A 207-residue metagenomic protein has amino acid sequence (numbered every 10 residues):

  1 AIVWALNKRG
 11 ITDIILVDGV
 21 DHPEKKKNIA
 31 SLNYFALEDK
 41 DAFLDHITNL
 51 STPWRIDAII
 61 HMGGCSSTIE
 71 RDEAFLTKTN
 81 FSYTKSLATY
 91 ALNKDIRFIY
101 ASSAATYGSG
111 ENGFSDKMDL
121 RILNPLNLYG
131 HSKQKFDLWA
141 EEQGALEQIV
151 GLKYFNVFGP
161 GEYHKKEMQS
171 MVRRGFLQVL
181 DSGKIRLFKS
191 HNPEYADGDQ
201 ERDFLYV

Functional and structural regions predicted by a protein language model:
A1-I11: N-terminal Rossmann NAD(P)H-binding glycine-rich loop of SDR-like oxidoreductase domains
N7, L92, V179: Anion (oxyanion) recognition and catalysis
I15-F43: Glycine-rich phosphate-binding loop and adjoining beta1-alpha1-beta2 segment of Rossmann-like nucleotide-binding folds
V17, I59-G63, F98-A104, L152-Y154: SDR active-site strand-loop-helix element
K40, D45-T79: NAD(P)H-binding glycine-rich loop region in Rossmannoid oxidoreductase-like domains and their noncatalytic homologs
K78, S82-S86, N93, R97 (+4 more regions): Catalytic helix-loop patch of NAD(P)-dependent Rossmann-fold dehydrogenases
S86-T89, F204: Conserved mid-core alpha-helix of short-chain dehydrogenase/reductase
N112, L138-V207: NAD(P)-dependent short-chain dehydrogenase/reductase
